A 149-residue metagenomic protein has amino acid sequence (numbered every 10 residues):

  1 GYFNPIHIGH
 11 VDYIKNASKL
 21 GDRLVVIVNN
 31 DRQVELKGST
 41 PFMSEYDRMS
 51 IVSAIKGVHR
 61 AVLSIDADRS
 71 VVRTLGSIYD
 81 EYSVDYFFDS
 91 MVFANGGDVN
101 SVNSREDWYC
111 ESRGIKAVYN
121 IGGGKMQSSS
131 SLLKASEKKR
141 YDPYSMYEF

Functional and structural regions predicted by a protein language model:
G1-F149: Nucleotidyltransferase catalytic core that binds NTPs
